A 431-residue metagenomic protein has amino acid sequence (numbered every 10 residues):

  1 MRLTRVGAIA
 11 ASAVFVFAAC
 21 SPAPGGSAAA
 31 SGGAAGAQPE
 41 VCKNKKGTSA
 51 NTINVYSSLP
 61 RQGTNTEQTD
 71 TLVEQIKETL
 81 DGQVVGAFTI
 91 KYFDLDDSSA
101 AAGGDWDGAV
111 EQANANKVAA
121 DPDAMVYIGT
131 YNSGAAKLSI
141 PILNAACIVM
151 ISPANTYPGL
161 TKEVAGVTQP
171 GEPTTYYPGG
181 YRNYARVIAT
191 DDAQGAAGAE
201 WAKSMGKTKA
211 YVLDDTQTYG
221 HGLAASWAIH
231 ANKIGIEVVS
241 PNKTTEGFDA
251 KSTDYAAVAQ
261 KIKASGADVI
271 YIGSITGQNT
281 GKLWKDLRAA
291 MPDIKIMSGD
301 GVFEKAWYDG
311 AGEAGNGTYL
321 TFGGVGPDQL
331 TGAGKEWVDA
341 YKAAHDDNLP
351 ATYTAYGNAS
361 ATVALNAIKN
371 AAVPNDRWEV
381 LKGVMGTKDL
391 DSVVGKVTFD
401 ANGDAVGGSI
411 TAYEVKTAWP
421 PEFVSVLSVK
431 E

Functional and structural regions predicted by a protein language model:
M1-N54, V85, V429-E431: Short, low-complexity disordered leader/linker segments with a strong preference for bacterial N-terminal type II
A28, E40-V41, E67-L72, V84-G171 (+4 more regions): Beta-alpha junction/loop-to-helix N-cap segments that form part of ligand/metal-binding clefts
G36-K77, Q83, L95-G108, Y131-N132 (+3 more regions): Extracytoplasmic "Venus flytrap"
S57, V118-Y131, V149-A154, K209-D214 (+4 more regions): Periplasmic-binding protein-like
P60-T64, D97-A102, N132-K137, N155-L160 (+8 more regions): Solvent-exposed loop/turn segments at secondary-structure junctions within structured extracellular/periplasmic domains
G104, K117-A120, Q169-A290, D328-G332 (+1 more regions): Extracellular/periplasmic Venus flytrap/periplasmic-binding protein
W284-N358, K416-V429: Extracellular/periplasmic periplasmic-binding protein-like sensory domains
A343-T354, L365-P420: Segments of small-molecule ligand-sensing domains
